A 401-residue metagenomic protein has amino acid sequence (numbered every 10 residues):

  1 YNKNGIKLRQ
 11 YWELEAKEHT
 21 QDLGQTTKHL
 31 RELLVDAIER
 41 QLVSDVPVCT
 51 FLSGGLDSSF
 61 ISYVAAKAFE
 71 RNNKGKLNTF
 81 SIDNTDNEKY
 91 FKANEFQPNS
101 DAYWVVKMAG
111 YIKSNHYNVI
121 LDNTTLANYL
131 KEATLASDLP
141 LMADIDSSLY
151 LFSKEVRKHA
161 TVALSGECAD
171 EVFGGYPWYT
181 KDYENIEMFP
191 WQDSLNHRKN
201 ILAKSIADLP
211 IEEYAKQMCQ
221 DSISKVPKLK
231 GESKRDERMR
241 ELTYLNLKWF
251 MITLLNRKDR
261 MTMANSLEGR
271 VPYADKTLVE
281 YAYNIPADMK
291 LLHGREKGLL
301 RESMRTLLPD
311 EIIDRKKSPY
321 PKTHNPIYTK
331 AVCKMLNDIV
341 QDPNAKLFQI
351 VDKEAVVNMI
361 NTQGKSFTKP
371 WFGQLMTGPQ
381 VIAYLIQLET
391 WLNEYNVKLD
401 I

Functional and structural regions predicted by a protein language model:
Y1-T50, S59-F80, T85-D86, A93-E132: Active-site-adjacent "lid"/gating segments
G5-I6, A16, V162-L164, W191-I401: Adenosyl-5′-phosphate
K28-T50, E155-H159, A163, L254 (+2 more regions): Phosphate/ATP-binding catalytic cores across multiple sugar-kinase/actin-like superfamilies, primarily ASKHA
L30-I38, F60-A65, M108, A133 (+6 more regions): Structural preference for long, well-ordered alpha-helical segments in enzyme cores
V48-L56, F96, R270-V271, Y320-H324: Glycine-rich loop motifs involved in handling phospho/adenylate chemistry
T50-S53, N78-D83, N118-I120, L164-C168 (+4 more regions): Short beta-strand segments
A160-D170, G174-Y176: Short acidic/histidine-rich active-site segments
F173-R198: A mobile, often basic/glycine-rich helix-loop segment that functions as the active-site lid/recognition loop
